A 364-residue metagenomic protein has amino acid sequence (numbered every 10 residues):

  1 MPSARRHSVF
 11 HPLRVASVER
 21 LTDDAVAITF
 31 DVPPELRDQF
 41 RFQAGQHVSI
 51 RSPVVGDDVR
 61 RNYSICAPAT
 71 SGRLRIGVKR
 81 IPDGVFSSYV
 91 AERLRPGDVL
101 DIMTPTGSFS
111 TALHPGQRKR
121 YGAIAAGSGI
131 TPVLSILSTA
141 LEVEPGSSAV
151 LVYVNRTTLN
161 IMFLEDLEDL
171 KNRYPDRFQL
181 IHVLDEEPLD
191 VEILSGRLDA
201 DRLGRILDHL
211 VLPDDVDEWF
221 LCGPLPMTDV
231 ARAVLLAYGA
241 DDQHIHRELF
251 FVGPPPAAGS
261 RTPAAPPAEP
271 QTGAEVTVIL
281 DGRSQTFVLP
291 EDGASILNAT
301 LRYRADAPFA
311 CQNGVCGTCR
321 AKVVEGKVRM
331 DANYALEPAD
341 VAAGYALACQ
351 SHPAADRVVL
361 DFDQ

Functional and structural regions predicted by a protein language model:
M1-H7, P12-R14, D24, A237 (+4 more regions): Iron-sulfur (Fe-S) cluster-binding modules
P2-M103, G116, N155-T158, E168 (+1 more regions): Ferredoxin-reductase
A69-R73, H114-K119, E144, P353-F362: Ligand-binding loop in jelly-roll beta-barrel domains
Y89-T277, S284: FNR/FR-type flavoprotein reductase catalytic core
Q271-Q312: C-terminal accessory/binding modules appended to enzymatic or scaffolding proteins
L301-P308, T318-Q364: Iron-sulfur (Fe-S) cluster-binding segments and ferredoxin-like electron-carrier domains, especially [2Fe-2S]
